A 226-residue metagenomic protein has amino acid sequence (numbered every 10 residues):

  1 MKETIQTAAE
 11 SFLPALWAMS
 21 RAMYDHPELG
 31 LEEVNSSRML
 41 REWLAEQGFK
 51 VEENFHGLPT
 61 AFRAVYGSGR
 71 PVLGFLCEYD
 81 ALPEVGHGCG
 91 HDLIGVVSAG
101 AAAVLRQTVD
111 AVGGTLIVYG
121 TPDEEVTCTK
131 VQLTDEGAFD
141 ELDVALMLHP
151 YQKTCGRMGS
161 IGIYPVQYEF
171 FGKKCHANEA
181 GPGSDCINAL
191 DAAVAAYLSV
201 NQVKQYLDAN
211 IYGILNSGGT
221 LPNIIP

Functional and structural regions predicted by a protein language model:
M1-L116: Acidic/His- and Gly-rich active-site-bordering loop/insert found across diverse amide/peptide-bond hydrolases
T60-R63, D80-G88, D92-L93, V112-P226: Histidine/acidic-residue-rich, glycine-tolerant segments that coordinate divalent metal ions
